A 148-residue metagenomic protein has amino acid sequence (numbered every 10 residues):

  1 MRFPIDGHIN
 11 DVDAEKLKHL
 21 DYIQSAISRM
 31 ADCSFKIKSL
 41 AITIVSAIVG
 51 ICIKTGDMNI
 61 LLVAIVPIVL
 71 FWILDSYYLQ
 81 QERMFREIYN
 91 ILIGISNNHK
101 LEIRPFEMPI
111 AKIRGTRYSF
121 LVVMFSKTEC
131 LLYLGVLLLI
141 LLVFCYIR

Functional and structural regions predicted by a protein language model:
R2-I51: Cytosolic-side membrane-entry/anchor segment at the start of a transmembrane helix
L17-L20, S28, F71, Y77-Y78 (+1 more regions): Residue-level recognition of hydrophobic positions within alpha-helical transmembrane segments
F35-I37, L74, Q81, T128: Residue-level micro-sites within transmembrane alpha helices that shape and flank functional polar/acidic positions
A41, N59-V63, L132: Alpha-helical transmembrane segments of integral membrane proteins
A47-I51, V69, L141-L142: Alpha-helical transmembrane segments of multipass membrane proteins
I53-I60, I147-R148: Transmembrane helix interruption/hinge and helix-loop junction motifs
I60-A111: Inner-leaflet juxtamembrane helices
R104-R148: A hydrophobic membrane-anchoring alpha-helix module
